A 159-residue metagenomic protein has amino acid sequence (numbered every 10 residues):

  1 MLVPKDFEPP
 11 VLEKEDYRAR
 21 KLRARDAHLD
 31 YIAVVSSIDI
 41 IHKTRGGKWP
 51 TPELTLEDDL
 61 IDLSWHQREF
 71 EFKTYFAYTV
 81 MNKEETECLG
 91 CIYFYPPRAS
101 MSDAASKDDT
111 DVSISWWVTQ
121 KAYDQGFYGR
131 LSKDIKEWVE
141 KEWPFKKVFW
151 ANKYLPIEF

Functional and structural regions predicted by a protein language model:
M1-K121, D134, W138-F159: GNAT-family acyltransferases
A122-R130: Glycine-centered recognition micro-motifs in short, flexible terminal segments and loops
